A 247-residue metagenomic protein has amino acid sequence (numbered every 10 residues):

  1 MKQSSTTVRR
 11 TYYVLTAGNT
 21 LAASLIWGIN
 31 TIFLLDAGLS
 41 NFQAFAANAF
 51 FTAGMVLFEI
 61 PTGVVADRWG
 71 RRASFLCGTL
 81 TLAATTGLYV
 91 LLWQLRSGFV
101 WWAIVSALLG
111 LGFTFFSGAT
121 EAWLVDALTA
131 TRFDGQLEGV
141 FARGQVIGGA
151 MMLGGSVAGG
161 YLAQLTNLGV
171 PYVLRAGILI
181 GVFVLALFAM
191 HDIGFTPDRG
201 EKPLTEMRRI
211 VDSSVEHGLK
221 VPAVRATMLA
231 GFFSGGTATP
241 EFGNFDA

Functional and structural regions predicted by a protein language model:
M1-T6, H191-L229: Juxtamembrane intracellular "pre-TM" segments in multi-pass secondary transporters
K2-L57, A223-A247: Helix-loop boundary and gating motifs at the non-cytosolic
I32, D36, V90-L91, L95 (+2 more regions): Transmembrane alpha-helix termini and helix-breaking/packing motifs in multi-pass membrane transporters
G54-F58, I147-M151: MFS transmembrane alpha-helix packing/gate-lining sites
L76, L80-S97, W102: C-terminal ends and interior cores of transmembrane alpha-helices in multi-pass membrane transporters/permeases
S106-G149: Cytoplasmic helix-loop-helix junction between adjacent transmembrane helices in 12-TM secondary transporters
V170-F188: Symmetry-related core transmembrane helices of the 12-TM Major Facilitator Superfamily/SLC fold
